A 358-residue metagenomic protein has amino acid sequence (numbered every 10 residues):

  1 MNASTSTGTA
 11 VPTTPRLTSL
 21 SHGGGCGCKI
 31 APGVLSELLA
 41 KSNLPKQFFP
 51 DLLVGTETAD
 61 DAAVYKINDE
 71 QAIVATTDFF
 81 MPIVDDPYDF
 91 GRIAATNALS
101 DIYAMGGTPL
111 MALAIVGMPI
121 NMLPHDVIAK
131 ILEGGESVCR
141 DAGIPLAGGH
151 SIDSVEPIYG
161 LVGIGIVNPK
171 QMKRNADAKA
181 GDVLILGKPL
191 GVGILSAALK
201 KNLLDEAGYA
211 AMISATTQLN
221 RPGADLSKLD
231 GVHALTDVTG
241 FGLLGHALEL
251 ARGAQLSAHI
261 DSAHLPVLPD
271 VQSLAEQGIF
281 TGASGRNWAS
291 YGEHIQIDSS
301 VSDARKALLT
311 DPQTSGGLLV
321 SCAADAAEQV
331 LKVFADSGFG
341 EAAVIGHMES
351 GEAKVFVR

Functional and structural regions predicted by a protein language model:
N2-R358: Helix-biased detector of long, well-ordered alpha-helical tracts
